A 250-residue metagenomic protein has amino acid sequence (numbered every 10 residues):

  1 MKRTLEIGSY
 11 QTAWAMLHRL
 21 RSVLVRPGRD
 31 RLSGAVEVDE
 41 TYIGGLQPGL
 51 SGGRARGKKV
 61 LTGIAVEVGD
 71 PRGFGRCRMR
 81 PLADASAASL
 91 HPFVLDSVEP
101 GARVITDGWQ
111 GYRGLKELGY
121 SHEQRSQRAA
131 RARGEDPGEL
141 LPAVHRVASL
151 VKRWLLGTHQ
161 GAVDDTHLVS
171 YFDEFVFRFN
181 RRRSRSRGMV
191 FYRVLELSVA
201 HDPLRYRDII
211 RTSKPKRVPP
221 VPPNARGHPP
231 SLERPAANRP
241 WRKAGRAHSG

Functional and structural regions predicted by a protein language model:
M1-G250: Residue-level recognition of single "structural anchor" positions that define or cap local secondary structure
